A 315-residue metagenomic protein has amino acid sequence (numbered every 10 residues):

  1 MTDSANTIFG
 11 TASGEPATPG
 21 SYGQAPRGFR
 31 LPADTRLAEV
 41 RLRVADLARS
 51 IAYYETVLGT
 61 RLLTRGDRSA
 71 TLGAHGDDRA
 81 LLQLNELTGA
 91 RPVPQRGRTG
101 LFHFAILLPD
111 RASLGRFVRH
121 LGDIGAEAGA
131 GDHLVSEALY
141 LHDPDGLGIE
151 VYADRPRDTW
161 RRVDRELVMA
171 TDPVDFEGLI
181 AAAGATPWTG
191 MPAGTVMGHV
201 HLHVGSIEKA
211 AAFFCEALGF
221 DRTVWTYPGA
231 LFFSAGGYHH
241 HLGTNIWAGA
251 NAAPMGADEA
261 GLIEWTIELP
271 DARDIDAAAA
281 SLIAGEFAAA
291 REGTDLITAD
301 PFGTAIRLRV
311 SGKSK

Functional and structural regions predicted by a protein language model:
M1-L37, R41-T64, H75-E127, H142-V224 (+2 more regions): Glyoxalase I/VOC metalloenzyme domain signal
S69, A138-Y140, G148, A230 (+1 more regions): Short hydrophobic/aromatic beta-strand element in the GNAT-like acyltransferase core that lines or flanks the acyl-donor
G129-A130, E137-L139: A short glycine-rich, hydrophobically flanked beta-strand micro-motif that places a catalytic Asp/Glu for divalent metal
H133-S136, R291-G293: Short, small/polar residue-rich loop motifs at catalytic or cofactor-binding pockets
